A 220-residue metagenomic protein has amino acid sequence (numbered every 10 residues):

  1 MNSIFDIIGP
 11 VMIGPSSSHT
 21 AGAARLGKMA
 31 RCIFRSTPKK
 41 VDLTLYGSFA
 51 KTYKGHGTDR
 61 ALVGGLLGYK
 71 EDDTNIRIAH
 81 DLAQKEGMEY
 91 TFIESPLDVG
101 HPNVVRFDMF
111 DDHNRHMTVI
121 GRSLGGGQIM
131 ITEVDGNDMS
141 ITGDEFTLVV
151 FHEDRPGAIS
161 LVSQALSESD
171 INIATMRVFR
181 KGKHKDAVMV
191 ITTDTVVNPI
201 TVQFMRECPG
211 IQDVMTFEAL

Functional and structural regions predicted by a protein language model:
M1-V11, V41-L43: Short, hydrophobic/aliphatic alpha-helical segments
G9-G27: Conserved phosphate/anionic-ligand binding catalytic regions in large, soluble enzymes, centered on
G22-L26, T58, A158: Catalytic-loop motifs flanking and including active-site residues across diverse enzymes
D42, Y46-K85: A structural-propensity feature for long, helix-poor, extended segments
T52-R60, P102-V104, V188-T192: Short glycine/threonine-rich loop-to-helix capping motif typified by GTGT followed within a few residues by an Asp-Pro
L67-M117: Contiguous domain-boundary segments centered on the initiation and propagation of an alpha-helix
I78, Y90-S95, V119-L220: A conserved regulatory-domain signal marking ACT and ACT-like small-molecule sensing domains and adjacent regulatory
